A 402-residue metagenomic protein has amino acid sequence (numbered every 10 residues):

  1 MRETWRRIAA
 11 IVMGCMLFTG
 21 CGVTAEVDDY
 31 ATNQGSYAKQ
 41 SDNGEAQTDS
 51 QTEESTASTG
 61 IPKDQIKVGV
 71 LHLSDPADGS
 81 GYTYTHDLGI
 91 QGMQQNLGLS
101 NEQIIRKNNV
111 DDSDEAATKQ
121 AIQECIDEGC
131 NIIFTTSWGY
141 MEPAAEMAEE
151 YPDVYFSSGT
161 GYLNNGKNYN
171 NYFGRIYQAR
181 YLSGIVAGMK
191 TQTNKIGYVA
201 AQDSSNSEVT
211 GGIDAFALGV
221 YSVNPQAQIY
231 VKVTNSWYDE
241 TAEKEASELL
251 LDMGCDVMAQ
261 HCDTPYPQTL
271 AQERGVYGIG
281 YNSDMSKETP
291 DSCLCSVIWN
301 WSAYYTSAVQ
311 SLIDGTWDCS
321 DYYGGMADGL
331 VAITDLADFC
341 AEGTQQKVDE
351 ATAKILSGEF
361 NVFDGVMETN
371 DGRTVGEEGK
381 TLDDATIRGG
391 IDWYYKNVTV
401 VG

Functional and structural regions predicted by a protein language model:
M1-A9: Bacterial N-terminal signal peptides that target proteins for export
M16-G20: C-terminal motif of bacterial Sec signal peptides marking the signal peptidase cleavage site
A25-G402: A residue-level marker of the well-folded mature domains of exported/periplasmic proteins
